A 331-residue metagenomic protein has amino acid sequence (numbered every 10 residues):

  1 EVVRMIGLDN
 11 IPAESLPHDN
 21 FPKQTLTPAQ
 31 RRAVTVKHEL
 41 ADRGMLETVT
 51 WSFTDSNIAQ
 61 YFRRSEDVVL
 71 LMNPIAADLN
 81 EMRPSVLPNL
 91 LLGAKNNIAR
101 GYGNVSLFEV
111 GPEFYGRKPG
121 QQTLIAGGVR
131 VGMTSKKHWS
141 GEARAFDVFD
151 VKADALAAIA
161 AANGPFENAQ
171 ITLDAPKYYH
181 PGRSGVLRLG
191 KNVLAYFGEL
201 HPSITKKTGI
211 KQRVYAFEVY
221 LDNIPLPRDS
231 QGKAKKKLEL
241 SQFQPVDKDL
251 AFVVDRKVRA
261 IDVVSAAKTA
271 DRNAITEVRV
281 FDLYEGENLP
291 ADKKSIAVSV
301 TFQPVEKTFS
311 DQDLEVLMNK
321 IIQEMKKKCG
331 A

Functional and structural regions predicted by a protein language model:
E1, E47-S56, P84-V131, P202 (+2 more regions): Conserved alpha/beta core surface patches that mediate binding of polyanionic ligands
E1-V105, T301-V305, F309, D313-A331: Extended, well-folded interaction surfaces typified by the phenylalanyl-tRNA synthetase beta subunit core
R4-L16, R31, T50, S135-A331: A carboxyl-terminal module marker
K37, L87-L91, K95, G111 (+4 more regions): Predominant activation on well-ordered alpha-helical scaffold segments within soluble catalytic domains
H38, Y61, N97-G101, G116-G120 (+4 more regions): A general structural signal for short secondary-structure junctions and capping/turn motifs
G44-M45, D55-N57, P112-W139, S241 (+1 more regions): Amphipathic, soluble alpha/beta structural segments
R64-E66, Q121-T123, G182: Short, solvent-exposed loop/turn segments at the edges of secondary structure
V68-I75, V129-R130, K237-K248: Short N-terminal helix-initiation segments at or just after the protein's N-terminus
